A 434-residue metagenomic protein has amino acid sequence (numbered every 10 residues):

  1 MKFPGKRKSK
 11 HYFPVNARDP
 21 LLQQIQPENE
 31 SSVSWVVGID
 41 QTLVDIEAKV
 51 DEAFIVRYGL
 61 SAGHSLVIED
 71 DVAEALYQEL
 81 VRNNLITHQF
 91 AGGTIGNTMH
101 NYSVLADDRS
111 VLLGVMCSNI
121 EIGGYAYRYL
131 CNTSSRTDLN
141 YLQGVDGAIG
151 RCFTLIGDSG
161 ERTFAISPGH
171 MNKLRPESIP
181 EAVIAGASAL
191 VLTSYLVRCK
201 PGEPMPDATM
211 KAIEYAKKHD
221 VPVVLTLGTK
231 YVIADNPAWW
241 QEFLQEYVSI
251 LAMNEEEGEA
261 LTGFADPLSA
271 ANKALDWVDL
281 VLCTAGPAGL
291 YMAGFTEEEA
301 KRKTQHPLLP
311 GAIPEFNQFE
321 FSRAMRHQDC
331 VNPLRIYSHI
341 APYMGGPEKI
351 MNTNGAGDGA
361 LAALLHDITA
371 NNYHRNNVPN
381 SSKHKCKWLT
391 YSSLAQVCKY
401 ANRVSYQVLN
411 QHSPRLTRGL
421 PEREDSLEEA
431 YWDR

Functional and structural regions predicted by a protein language model:
M1-S65, I86-F90, V115-P347, T369-C398 (+2 more regions): Ribokinase/PfkB-type carbohydrate-kinase core domain
W35, N83-L85, L105-D108: A structure-centric feature marking long, well-folded core domains of fungal metabolic enzymes and membrane transporters
V56-R82: Active-site gating loops and adjacent loop-to-helix segments of metal-dependent hydrolytic enzymes
M99-R109, T154-G157, D367-T369: Alpha-helix C-terminal capping segments
M351-N354: Short, threonine-centered small-residue motifs that mark membrane-proximal processing/anchoring sites and TM-junction
G357: Conserved single-residue anchors adjacent to enzymatic active/cofactor-binding motifs
A360-L364: Conserved hydrophobic/aromatic "anchor" residues that stabilize well-ordered secondary structure elements
